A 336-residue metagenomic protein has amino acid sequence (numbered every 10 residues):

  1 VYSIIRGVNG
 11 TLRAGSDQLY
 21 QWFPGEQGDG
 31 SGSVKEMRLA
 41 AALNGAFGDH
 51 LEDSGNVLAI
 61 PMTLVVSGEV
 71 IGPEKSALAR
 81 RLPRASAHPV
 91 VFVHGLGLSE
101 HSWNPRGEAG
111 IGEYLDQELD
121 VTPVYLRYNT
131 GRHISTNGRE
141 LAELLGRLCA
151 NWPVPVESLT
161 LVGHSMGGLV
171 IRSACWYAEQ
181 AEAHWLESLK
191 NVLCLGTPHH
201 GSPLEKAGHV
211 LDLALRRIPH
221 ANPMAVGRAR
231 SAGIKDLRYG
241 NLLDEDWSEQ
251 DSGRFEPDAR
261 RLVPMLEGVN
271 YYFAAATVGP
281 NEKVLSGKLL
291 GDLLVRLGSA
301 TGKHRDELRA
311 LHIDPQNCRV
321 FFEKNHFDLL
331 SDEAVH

Functional and structural regions predicted by a protein language model:
V1-L126, T136, N151: Flexible, membrane-associating and regulatory peripheral segments of lipid-active enzymes
G32-E36, A40, G48-L51, W176-H336: Helical cap/lid subdomain of alpha/beta-hydrolase-fold lipid enzymes that gates access to the catalytic pocket
S67-R80, R106, L144-C149, L243-V263: A Trp-anchored, charged/polar loop motif used as the substrate-binding/catalytic surface of acyl/ester-handling
V91-G95, H164-S165, G196, D292: The conserved beta1-alpha1 loop
W103-R106, T136-R139, C175-W176, K206-A207: Short coil/turn segments at secondary-structure boundaries
R132-N151: Alpha/beta-hydrolase active-site loop
P153-H164: Alpha/beta-hydrolase fold nucleophile elbow
V162-W176, H200: Glycine-rich nucleophile elbow surrounding the catalytic serine of serine-hydrolase chemistry
